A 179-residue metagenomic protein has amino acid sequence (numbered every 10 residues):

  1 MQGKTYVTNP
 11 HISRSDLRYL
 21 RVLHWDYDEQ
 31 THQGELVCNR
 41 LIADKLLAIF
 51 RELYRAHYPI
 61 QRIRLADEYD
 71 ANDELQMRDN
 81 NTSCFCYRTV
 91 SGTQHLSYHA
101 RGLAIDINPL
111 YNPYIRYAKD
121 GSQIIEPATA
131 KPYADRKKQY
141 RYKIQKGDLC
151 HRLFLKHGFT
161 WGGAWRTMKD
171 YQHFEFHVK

Functional and structural regions predicted by a protein language model:
M1-T5: N-terminal secretory targeting signals
T8-N9, Q94: Generic recognition of flexible, low-complexity loop/linker segments
N9-H11, H151: Short, surface-exposed beta-strand/loop micro-motifs that present aromatic residues
I12-L17, R78-N80, Y98-A100, T167: A generic structural signal for short, non-catalytic loop/turn and secondary-structure boundary residues
I12-M77: Active-site acidic/histidine clusters and adjacent loop/turn architecture that either coordinate catalytic ions
L20-V22, I49, L53, F85 (+3 more regions): Generic structural hydrophobic/aromatic packing signal, biased to beta-strands
P59-L103, P109-Y114: Active-site-adjacent loop/helix surface patches within enzyme catalytic domains that shape the substrate-binding cleft
V90-G92, L96, G102-K179: Catalytic cores and adjacent binding grooves of peptidoglycan-active enzymes
